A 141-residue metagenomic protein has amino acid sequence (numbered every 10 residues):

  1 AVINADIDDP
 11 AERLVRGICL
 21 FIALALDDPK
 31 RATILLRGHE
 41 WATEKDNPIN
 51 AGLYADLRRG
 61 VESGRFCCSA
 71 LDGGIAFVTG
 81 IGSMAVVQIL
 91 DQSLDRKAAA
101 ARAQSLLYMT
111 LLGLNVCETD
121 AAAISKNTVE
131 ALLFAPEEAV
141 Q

Functional and structural regions predicted by a protein language model:
A1-T33, R37, W41, N50 (+3 more regions): Hydrophobic alpha-helical connector segments
I3-I7, D27, I49-K97, G113-L114: Hydrophobic alpha-helical bundle segments that form small-molecule/ligand-binding pockets
E12-R13, G73, A98-A101: An acidic, carboxylate-rich microenvironment
T33-L36, S69, T119-I124: Short, hydrophobic secondary-structure boundary micro-motifs
A42-E44, D95: Short, Lys/Arg-enriched, Trp-marked, Pro/Gly-tolerant hinge/linker segments that flank
E44, T79-G80, E130: Short Asp/Glu-rich motifs
A55-S63, D91-Q141: C-terminal peripheral helix-coil segments that are non-catalytic and often amphipathic
